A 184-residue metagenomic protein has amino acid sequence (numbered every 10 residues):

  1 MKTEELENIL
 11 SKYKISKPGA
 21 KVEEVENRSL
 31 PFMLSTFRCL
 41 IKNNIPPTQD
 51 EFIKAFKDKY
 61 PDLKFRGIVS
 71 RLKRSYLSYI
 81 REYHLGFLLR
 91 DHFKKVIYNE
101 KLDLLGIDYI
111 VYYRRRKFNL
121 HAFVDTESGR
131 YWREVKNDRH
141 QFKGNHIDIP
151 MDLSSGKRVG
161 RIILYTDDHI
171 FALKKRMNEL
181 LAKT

Functional and structural regions predicted by a protein language model:
M1-K57: Nuclease-adjacent, charged terminal/linker segments that flank catalytic cores
E4, S16, I45-P46, E51 (+4 more regions): A structural boundary/capping signal
N8, S35, C39, K54 (+5 more regions): Charged/polar, solvent-exposed surface patches and flexible loops
D62-I97: Acidic-basic catalytic patches of nuclease active cores, encompassing PD-(D/E)XK and other metal-cofactor nuclease
K101: Nuclease catalytic cores that cleave nucleic-acid phosphodiester bonds, predominantly acidic two-metal-ion
L104-Y112: Short acidic loop-to-beta-strand element that houses the catalytic metal-binding Asp/Glu of nuclease active sites
V111-L120: Active-site beta-strand-loop-beta-strand hairpin of nuclease catalytic cores that positions key catalytic residues
A122-A182: Catalytic cores of nucleic-acid endonucleases
